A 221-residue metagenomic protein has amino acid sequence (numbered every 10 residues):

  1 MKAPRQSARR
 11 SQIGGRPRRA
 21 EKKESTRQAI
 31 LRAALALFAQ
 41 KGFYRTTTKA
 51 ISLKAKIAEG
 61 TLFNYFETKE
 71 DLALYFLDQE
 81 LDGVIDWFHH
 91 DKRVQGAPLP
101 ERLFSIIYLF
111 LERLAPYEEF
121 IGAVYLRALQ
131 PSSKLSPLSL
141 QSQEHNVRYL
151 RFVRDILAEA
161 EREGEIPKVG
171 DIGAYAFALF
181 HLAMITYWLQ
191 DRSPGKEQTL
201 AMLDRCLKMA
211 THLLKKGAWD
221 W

Functional and structural regions predicted by a protein language model:
M1-S25, A36, D220: N-terminal intrinsically disordered/low-complexity leader segments
K2, A29, L37-Y75, Q79: Helix-turn-helix
Y75, H89-A123, Q143-E144, R148: Hydrophobic alpha-helical connector segments
F88-Q95, V124-S132, A160, W188-R192: Secondary-structure edge/capping motif, primarily at the C-terminal ends of alpha-helices and the immediately following
L114-L140, R151-L157, T186: Amphipathic alpha-helical segments used for helix-helix packing
L135-R162, D171-L182, A201, M209: Amphipathic alpha-helical packing segments from all-alpha helical-bundle domains
A174-K196, M209-D220: Amphipathic C-terminal alpha-helical segment
